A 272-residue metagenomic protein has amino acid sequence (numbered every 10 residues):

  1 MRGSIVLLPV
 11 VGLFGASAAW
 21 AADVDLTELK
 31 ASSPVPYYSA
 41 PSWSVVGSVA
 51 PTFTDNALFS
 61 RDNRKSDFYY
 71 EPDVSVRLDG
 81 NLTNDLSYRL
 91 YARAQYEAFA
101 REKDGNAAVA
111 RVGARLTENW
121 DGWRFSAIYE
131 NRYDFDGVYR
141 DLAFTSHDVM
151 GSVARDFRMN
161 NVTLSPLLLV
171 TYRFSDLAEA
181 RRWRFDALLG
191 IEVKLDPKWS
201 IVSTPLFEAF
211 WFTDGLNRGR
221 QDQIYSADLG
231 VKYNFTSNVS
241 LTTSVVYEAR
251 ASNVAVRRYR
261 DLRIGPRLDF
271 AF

Functional and structural regions predicted by a protein language model:
W20-S44: Outer-membrane beta-barrel biogenesis signature
P34, S75-D79, G113-N119, E130 (+6 more regions): Transmembrane beta-barrel domains of outer membrane proteins
A40, N81-D85, T117-W123, A154-N160 (+2 more regions): Outer-membrane beta-barrel channels and translocator barrels
P41, S66-P72, D104-A110, A143-V149 (+3 more regions): Residues that define the transmembrane beta-barrel architecture of outer-membrane proteins
W43-V49, Y88-A92, A110, W123-A127 (+6 more regions): Transmembrane beta-strands of outer-membrane beta-barrel proteins
V49-A57, A94-A100, W120-G122, N131-G137 (+6 more regions): Transmembrane beta-strands of outer-membrane beta-barrel pores
P51-S75, A100: Surface-exposed strand-loop-strand hairpins of Gram-negative outer-membrane beta-barrel proteins
K232-N234, S240, Y259-F272: Outer-membrane beta-barrel "beta-signal"
